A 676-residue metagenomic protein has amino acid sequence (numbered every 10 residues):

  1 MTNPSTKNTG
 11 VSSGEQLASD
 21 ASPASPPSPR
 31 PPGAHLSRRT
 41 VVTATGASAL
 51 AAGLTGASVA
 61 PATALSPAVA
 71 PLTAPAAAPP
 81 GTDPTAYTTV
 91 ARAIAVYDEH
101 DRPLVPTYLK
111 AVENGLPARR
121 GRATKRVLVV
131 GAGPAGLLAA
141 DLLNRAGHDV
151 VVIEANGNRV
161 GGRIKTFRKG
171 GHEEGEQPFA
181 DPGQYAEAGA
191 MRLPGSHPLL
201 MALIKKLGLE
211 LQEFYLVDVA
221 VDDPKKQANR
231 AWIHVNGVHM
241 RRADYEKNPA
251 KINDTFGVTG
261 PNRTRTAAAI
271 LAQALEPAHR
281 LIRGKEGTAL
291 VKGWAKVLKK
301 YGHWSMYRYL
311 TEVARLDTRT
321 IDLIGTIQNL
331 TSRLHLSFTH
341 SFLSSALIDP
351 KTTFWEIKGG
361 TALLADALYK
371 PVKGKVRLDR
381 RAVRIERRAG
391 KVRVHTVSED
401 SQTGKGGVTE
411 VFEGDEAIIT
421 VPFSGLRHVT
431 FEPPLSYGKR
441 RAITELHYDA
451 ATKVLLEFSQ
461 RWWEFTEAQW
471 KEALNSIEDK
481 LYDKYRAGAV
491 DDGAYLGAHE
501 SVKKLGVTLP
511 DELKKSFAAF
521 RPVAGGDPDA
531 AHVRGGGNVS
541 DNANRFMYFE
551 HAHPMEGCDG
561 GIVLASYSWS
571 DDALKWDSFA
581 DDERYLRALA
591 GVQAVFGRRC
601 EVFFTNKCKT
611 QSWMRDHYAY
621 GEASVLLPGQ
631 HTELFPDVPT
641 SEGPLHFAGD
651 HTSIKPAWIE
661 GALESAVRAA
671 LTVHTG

Functional and structural regions predicted by a protein language model:
T2-R126: Extreme N-terminal leader/targeting segments of oxidoreductases
P71-N114, A146, K391, V429 (+1 more regions): Conserved flavin/dinucleotide-binding core of flavoenzymes
A78-Y87, D98, A186, K205-K206 (+1 more regions): Mobile amphipathic helical/loop "lid" adjacent to a hydrophobic cofactor/ligand pocket
G115-I270: N-terminal glycine-rich phosphate/pyrophosphate-binding loop and immediately adjacent elements
E276-R384, D400-T403, G425-T430, A451 (+1 more regions): Active-site/ligand-binding neighborhood in enzyme catalytic cores
K405-E416: Core beta-strand elements of the Rossmann-like FAD/NAD(P) dinucleotide-binding domain in flavoenzyme oxidoreductases
I419-S436: Flavin (primarily FAD) binding-site architecture
K439-T466: Central beta-strand plus flanking loop segment that forms part of the substrate or channel wall within the catalytic
